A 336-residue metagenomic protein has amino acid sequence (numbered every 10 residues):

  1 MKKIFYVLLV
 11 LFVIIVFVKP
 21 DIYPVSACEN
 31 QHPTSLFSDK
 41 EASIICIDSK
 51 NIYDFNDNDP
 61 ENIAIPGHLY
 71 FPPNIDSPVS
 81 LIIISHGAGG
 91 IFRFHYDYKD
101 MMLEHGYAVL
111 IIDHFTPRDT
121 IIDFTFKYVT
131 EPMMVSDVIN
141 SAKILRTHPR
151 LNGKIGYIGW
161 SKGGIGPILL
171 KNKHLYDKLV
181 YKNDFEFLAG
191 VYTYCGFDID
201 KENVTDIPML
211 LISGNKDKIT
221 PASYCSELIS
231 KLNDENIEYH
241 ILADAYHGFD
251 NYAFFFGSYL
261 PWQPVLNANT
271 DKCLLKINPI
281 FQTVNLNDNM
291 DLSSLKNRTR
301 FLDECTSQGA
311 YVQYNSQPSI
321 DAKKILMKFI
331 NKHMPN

Functional and structural regions predicted by a protein language model:
Y23-S77: N-terminal cap/lid segment of alpha/beta-hydrolase-fold proteins
I75-V79, I84-I121, G196-D198, K216-A222: Short substrate-entry loop that stabilizes the transition state in hydrolases
F94, K127-P149, L169: Alpha/beta-hydrolase active-site loop
R146, G164-K178: Short glycine-enriched nucleophile-adjacent loop and the immediately C-terminal alpha-helix near the catalytic center
R150-S161: Alpha/beta-hydrolase fold nucleophile elbow
D177-Y194: A conserved short beta-strand
T205, L210-S213, D217: Short beta-strand/loop motif that positions the catalytic acidic residue of the alpha/beta-hydrolase fold
N236-N336: C-terminal catalytic histidine-bearing segment of alpha/beta-hydrolase fold enzymes
